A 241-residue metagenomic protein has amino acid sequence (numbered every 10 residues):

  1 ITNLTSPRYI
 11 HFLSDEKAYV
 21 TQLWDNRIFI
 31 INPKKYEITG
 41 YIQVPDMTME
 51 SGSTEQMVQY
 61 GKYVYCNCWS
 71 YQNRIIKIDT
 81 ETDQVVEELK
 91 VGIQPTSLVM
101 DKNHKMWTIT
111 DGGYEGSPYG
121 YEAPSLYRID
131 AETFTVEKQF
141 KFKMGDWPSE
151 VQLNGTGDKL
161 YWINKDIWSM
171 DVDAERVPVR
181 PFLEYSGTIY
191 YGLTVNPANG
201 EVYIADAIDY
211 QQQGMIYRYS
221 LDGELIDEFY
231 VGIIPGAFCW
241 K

Functional and structural regions predicted by a protein language model:
I1-K241: Predominantly soluble domains enriched in secretory-pathway, periplasmic, or organellar proteins
